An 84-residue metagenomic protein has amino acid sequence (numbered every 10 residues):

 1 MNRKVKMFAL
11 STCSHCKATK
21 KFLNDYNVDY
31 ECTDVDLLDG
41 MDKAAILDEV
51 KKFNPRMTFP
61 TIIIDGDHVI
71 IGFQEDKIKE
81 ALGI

Functional and structural regions predicted by a protein language model:
M1-D29: Local sequence-structure signature of Cys/Sec-based thiol-disulfide redox active-site neighborhoods
S14, M41, D76-K77: Short alpha-helical
V28-L38: A short beta-strand-loop structural module common to alpha/beta enzyme folds
D36-R56: Thioredoxin-like thiol-disulfide oxidoreductase module
P60-V69: A short, hydrophobic beta-strand/beta-hairpin element that forms part of a small beta-sheet core
I71-L82: Short, compact, well-ordered microdomains
